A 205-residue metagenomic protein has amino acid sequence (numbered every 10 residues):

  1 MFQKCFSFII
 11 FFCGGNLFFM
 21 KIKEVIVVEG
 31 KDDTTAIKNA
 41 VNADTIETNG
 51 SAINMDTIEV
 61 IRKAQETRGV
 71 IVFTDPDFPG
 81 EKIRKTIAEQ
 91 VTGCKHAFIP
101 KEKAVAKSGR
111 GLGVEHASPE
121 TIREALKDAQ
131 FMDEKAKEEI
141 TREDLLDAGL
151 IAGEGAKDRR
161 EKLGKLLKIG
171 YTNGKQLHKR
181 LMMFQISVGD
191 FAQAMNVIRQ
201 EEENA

Functional and structural regions predicted by a protein language model:
Q3-F19: Short, Lys/Arg-enriched N-terminal segments with co-localized hydrophobic residues within the first ~10-30 amino acids
E24-V25, K31-T67: Acidic, glycine-rich catalytic loops of TOPRIM or P-loop NTPase phosphate-binding modules used across DNA replication
V27-E29, T67-P79: Acidic beta-strand-to-loop metal/phosphate-binding motif
K31-D32, N49-S51, D75-D77, I99-A104: Short, ordered loop/turn segments at secondary-structure junctions
K31-T34, I58, G80-R84, E115-R123 (+1 more regions): Amphipathic alpha-helical transducer elements in NTP-driven molecular machines
D44-E47, V70-F73, K95-F98: Short hydrophobic alpha-helical runs that function as membrane-insertion/retention elements
A88-M132: Long, charge-dense
E124, D133, E138-A205: C-terminal, charge/polar-rich interaction regions
